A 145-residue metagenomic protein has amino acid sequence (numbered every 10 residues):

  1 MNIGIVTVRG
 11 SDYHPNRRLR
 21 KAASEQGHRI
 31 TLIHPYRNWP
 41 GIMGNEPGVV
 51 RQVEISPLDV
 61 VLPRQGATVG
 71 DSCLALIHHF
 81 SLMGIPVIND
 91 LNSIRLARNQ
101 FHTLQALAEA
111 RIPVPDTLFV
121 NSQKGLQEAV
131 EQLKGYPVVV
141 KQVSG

Functional and structural regions predicted by a protein language model:
N2-R9, N16-R20, I30, R51 (+3 more regions): Active-site nucleotide/adenylate-binding loops and adjacent lid/helix of ATP-dependent enzymes
V6-G10, R64-A67: Structural motif
S11-P15, P40-G41: Short, charged/polar "capping" segments at the starts of alpha-helices and the immediately preceding loops
K21-E25, I30-I33, R37-P40, V49: N-terminal pre-domain/capping segments
A23, V61, V87, L107: A residue-level signal for conserved active-site and pocket-lining positions in enzyme catalytic cores
Y36-S81, I88-A97: N-terminal glycine-rich "phosphate-gripper" loop used for MgATP/nucleotide binding and carboxylate activation
